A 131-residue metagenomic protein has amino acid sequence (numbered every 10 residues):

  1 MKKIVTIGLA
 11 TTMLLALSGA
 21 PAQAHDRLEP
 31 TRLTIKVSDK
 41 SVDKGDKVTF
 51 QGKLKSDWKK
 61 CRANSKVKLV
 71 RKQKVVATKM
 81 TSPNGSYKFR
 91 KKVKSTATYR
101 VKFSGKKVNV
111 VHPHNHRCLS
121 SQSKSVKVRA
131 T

Functional and structural regions predicted by a protein language model:
M1-A24: Secretory targeting and sorting signals
Q23-T49, K53-K55: Beta-strand-rich domain onsets/edges
E29-T31, S125, R129-T131: Extracellular interdomain linker/stem segments of modular secreted and single-pass surface proteins
D39-V42, V110-H112, R129: Cytosolic terminal low-complexity segments enriched in Ser/Thr and acidic residues
K59-K74: Short flexible loop/turn segments that cap and initiate beta-strands
V76-T78: Local beta-strand/beta-hairpin segments that build beta-sheet-rich folds
M80-K91: Glycine-centered loop-to-beta-strand initiation motif
S95-K124: Enriched for extracellular/lumenal, surface-exposed ectodomains of secreted and cell-surface proteins
